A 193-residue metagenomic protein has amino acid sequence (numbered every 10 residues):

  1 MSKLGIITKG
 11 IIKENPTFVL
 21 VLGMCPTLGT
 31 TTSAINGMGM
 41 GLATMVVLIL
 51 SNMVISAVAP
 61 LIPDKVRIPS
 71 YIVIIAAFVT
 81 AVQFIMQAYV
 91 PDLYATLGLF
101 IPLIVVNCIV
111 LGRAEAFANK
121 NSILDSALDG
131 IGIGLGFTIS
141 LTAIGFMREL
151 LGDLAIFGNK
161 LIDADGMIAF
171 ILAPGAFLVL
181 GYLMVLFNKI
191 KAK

Functional and structural regions predicted by a protein language model:
G5, D125-K193: C-terminal transmembrane helix-loop-helix hairpin of multi-pass membrane proteins
I7-T17: N-terminal membrane topogenic signal
L22-L28, T44-I49, A76-Q83, V105-L111 (+2 more regions): Hydrophobic core segments of alpha-helical transmembrane domains in multi-pass membrane transport and ion-translocation
A34-L50, Y94-V105, P174: Structural signature of hydrophobic alpha-helical transmembrane segments
I35-N52, S56-V73: Loop-to-helix transition at the N-terminal end of transmembrane alpha-helices
S51-D64, L111-N121, L186-I190: C-terminal ends of transmembrane helices
I62-I75, T96-P102, S126-D129: Cytoplasmic-side transmembrane-helix entry/capping segments in multi-pass membrane proteins
A81-T96: Transmembrane alpha-helix boundary signature
